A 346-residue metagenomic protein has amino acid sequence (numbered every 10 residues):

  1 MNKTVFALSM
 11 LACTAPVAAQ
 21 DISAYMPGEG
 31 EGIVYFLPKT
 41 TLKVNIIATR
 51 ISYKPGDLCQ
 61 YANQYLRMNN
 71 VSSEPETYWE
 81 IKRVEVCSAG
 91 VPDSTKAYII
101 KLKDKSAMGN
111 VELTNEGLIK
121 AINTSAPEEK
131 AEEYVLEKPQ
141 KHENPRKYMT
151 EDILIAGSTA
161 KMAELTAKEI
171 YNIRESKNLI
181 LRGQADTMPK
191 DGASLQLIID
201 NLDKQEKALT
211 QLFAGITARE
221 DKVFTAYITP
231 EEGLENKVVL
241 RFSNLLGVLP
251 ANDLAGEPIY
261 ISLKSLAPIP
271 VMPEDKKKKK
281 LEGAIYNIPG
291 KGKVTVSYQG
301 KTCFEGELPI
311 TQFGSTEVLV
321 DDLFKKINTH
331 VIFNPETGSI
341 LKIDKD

Functional and structural regions predicted by a protein language model:
T4-T14: Sec-dependent N-terminal signal peptides
A15-A19: Sec/Tat signal peptide C-region and signal peptidase I cleavage site
Q20-D346: N-terminal amphipathic/basic membrane-interacting segments and domains, especially the gasdermin N-terminal
